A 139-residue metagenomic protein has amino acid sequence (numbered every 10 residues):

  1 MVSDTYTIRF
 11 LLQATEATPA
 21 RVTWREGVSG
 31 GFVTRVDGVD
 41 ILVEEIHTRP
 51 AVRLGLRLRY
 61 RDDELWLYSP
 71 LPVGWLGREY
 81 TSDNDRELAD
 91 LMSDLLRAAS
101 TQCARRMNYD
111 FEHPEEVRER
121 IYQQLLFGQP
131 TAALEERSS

Functional and structural regions predicted by a protein language model:
M1-T23, R61-S139: Mixed-charge, Lys/Arg-enriched low-complexity segments
R21-D63: Amphipathic, interaction-prone secondary-structure segments
